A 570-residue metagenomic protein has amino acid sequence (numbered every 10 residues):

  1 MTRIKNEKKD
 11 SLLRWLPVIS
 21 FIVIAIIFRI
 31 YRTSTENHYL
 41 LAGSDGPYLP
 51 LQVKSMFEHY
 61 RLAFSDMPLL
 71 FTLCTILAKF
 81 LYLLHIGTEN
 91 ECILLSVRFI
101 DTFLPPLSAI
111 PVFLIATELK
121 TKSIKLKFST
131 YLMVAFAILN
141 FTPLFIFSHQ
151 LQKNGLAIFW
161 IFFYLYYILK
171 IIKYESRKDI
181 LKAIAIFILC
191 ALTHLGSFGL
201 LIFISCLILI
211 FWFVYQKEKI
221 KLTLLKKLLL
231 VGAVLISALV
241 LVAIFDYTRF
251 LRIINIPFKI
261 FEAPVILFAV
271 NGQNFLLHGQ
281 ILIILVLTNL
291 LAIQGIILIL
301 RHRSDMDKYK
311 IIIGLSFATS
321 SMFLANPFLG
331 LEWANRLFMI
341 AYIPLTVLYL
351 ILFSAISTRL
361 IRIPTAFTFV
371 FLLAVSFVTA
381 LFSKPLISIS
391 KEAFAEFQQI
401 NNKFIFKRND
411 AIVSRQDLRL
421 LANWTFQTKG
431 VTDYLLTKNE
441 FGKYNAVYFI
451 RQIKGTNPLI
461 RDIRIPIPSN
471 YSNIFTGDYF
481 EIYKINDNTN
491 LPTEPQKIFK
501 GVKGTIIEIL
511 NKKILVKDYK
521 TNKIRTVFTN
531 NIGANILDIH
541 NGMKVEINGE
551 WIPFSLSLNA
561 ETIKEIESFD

Functional and structural regions predicted by a protein language model:
M1-T33, L229-G232, F367-T368: Start-transfer (signal-anchor) and selected internal transmembrane alpha helices of multi-pass inner/ER membrane
E7-L12, K122-F128, Y174-R177, Q216-L229 (+3 more regions): Membrane-interface helix-loop-helix junctions at transmembrane boundaries of multi-pass membrane enzymes, predominantly
F21-F28, P50, L70, K79 (+5 more regions): Membrane-embedded helix bundles of polyisoprenyl
I22, H59, L84, L104-P111 (+7 more regions): Extracytoplasmic
R29-T33, D45, D66-M67, Q152-K153 (+3 more regions): Transmembrane catalytic cores of multi-pass membrane glycosyltransferases and polysaccharide-assembly enzymes
Y48, L62-C92, C190: Short hydrophobic/aromatic helix or loop-helix immediately within or flanking a transmembrane segment in polytopic
F147, N154, L329-R359: Hydrophobic/aromatic-rich transmembrane helices and adjacent perimembrane loops
G232, I236, A355-A380: Signature aromatic-anchored transmembrane alpha helix within multi-pass, membrane-resident enzymes that catalyze glycan
